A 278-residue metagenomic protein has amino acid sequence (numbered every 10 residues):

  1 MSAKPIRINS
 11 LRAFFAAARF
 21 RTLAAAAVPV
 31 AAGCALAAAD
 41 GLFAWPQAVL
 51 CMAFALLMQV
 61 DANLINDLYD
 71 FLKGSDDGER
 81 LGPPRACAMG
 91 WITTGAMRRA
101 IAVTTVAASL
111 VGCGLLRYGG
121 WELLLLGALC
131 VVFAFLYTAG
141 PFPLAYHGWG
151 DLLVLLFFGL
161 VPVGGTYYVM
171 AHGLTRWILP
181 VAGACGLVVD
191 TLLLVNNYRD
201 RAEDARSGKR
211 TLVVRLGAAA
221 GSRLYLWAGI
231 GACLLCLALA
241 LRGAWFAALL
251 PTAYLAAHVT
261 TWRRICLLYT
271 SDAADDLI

Functional and structural regions predicted by a protein language model:
S2-P46, L50, P141-F142: Topogenic membrane-insertion module of multi-pass membrane proteins
A35-M52, L110-L124, V163-V181, L237-F246: Helix-coil boundary and interhelical linker segments in multi-pass alpha-helical membrane proteins
G41-I65, L124-V131, R176-V195: Membrane-embedded alpha-helical segments that form the functional core of polytopic membrane enzymes, especially those
L57-L81, T191-V213: Acidic (Asp/Glu-rich) catalytic motifs at the cytosolic membrane interface
G78-Y118, K209-G243: Multi-pass membrane catalytic core of lipid/isoprenoid biosynthesis enzymes
P83-G173: Intramembrane alpha-helical segments
V154-R201, S207, A219-S222: Functional transmembrane core segments of multi-pass inner-membrane proteins
Y269-I278: Single conserved hydrophobic/aromatic residue that forms the stacking wall/gate of nucleotide- or nucleobase-binding
